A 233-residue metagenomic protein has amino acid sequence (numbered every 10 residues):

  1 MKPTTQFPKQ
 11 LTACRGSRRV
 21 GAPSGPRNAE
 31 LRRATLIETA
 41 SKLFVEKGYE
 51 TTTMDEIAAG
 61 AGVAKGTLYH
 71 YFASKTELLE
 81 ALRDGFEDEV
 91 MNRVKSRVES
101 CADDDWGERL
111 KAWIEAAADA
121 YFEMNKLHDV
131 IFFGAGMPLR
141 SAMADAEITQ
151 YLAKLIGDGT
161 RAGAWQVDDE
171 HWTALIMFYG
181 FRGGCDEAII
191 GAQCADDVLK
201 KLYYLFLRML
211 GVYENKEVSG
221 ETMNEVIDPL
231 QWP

Functional and structural regions predicted by a protein language model:
M1-K47, T52-G60, T76-E80: Basic, helix-initiating cap at the start of DNA-binding domains
M1-R19, E214-P233: Intrinsically disordered, low-complexity acidic/proline-/asparagine-rich linker or regulatory tail/stalk regions
I37, G107, K111-E115, T149 (+5 more regions): An amphipathic alpha-helix signature
G62-F72: Short hydrophobic/aromatic patch on the recognition helix
A81, K95-E123, M177, L199 (+1 more regions): Hydrophobic alpha-helical connector segments
D84-V90: Short, basic, alpha-helical segments at the C-terminal edge of helix-turn-helix-like DNA-binding modules
A118-K154, R161-A164, D186-I190: Short secondary-structure transition hinges
H128-F133, R161-L205, N215-P229, P233: Hydrophobic/aromatic-rich alpha-helical bundle segments in the mid-to-C-terminal region
